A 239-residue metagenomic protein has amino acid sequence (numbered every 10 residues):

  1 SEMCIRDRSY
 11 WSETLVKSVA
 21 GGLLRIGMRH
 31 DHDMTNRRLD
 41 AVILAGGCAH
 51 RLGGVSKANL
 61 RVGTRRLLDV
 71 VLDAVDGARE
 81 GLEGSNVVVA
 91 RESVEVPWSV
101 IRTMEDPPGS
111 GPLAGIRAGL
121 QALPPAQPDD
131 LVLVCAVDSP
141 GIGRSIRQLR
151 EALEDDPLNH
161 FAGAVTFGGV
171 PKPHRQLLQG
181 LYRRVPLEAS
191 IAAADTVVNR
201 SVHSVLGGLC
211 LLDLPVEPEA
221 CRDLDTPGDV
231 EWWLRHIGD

Functional and structural regions predicted by a protein language model:
S1-I5: Short, small-residue-biased leader/transition segments that mark boundaries at the very start of proteins
R6-R8, R25, R29: Basic polycationic patches enriched in arginine
L15, L23-L24: Leucine-biased recognition of intrinsically disordered, low-complexity hydrophobic segments
S18: Cationic, low-complexity basic patches in intrinsically disordered or flexible, solvent-exposed regions
T35-N199, G207-A220, G228, G238: Nucleotide and nucleotide-moiety/phosphate-recognizing core
E231-R235: Acidic two-metal-ion nuclease catalytic site recognized across multiple nuclease folds, prominently DnaQ/RNase D-T
